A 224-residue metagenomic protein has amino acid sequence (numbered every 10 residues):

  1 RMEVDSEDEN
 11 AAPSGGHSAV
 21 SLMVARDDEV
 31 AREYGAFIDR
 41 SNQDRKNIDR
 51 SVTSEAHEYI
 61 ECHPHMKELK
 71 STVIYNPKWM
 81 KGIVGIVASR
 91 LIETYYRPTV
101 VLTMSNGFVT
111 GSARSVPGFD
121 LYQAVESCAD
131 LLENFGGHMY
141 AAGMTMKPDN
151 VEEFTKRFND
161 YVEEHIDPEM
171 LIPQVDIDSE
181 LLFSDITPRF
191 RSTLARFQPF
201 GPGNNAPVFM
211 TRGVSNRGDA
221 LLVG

Functional and structural regions predicted by a protein language model:
R1-E153: Hydrophobic helix-and-loop "lid/oligomerization" segment in the mid-to-C-terminal part of catalytic domains
S41, P168, S179-E180: Conserved bacterial/organellar gene-expression machines centered on ribosome-associated P-loop NTPases
H65, E164-P168, G201-P207: Active-site phosphate-binding and catalytic loops of NTP-dependent enzymes
A129-N134, Y161-D167: A common structural junction motif
N134-A141, D167-V175: Conserved short beta-strand edge segments in small beta-sheet-based binding/regulatory domains
T145, N159, E180-L181: Sliding clamp-binding short linear motifs that recruit DNA-associated proteins to replication/repair hubs
I172-G224: Accessory interdomain/linker segments of ATP-dependent helicases and helicase-like nucleic-acid enzymes that mediate
